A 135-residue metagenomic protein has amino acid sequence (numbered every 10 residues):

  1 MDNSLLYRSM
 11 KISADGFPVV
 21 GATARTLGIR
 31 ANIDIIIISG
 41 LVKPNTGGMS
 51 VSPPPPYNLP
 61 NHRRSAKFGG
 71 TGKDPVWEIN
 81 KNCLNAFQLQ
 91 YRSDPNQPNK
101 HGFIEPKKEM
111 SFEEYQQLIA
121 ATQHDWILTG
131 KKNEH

Functional and structural regions predicted by a protein language model:
M1-H135: NAD-dependent ADP-ribosyltransferases
